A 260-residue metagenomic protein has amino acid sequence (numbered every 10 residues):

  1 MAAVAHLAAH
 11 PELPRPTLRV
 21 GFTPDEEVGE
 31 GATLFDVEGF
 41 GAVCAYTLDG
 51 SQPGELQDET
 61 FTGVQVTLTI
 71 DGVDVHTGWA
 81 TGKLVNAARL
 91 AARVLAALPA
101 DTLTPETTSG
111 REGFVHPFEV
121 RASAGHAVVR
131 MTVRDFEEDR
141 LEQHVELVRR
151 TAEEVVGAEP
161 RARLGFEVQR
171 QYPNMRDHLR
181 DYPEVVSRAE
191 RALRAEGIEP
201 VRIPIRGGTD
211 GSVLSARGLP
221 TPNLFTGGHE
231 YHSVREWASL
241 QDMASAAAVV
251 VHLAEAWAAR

Functional and structural regions predicted by a protein language model:
M1-E27, V66-I70, H76, T81-D101 (+3 more regions): Alpha-helical metal-binding/catalytic segments enriched in His/Glu/Asp
M1-F61, L103-T104, T108-S109, F114-F118 (+3 more regions): Acidic/histidine-rich catalytic neighborhood of metal-dependent amide-processing enzymes
L18-R19, V43-Y46, V66-T67, V201 (+1 more regions): Structural motif
D36-F40, T62-G63, V85-N86, E146-R150: Short, solvent-exposed amphipathic alpha-helical segments in soluble enzyme and RNA/protein-processing domains
Q52-E55, H76, E230-H232: Short gly/pro/ser/thr-enriched loop/turn and capping motifs at secondary-structure boundaries
L56-D58, G78-T81, P204: Short histidine-centered beta-strand/loop micro-motifs that create catalytic or ligand/metal-coordination sites
Q57-T69, R191, P222: Acidic-glycine-rich active-site phosphate/pyrophosphate-binding loop
A87-R260: Metal-dependent amide/peptide-bond hydrolase catalytic core, centered on the "pita-bread" metallohydrolase fold
